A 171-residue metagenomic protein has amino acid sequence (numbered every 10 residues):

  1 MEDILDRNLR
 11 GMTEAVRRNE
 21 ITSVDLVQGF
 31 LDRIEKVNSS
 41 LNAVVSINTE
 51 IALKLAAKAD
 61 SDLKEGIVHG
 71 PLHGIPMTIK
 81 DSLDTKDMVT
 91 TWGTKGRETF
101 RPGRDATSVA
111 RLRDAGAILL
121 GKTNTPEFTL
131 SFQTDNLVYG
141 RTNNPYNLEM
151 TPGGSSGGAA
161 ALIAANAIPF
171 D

Functional and structural regions predicted by a protein language model:
M1-K54: An N-terminal boundary/leader segment
M12-V16, A59, A159: Generic hydrophobic alpha-helical segments
V37, P71-R111: Enzymes and membrane/adaptor proteins characterized by extended Gly/Ser/Thr/Asp/Glu-rich, aromatic-dotted
T49-L72, I79, E98, P102 (+2 more regions): Flexible, acidic active-site loops/lids enriched in D/E/S/T/G that coordinate Mg2+ and/or position polar
R104-D171: Short glycine/serine-rich loop segments
